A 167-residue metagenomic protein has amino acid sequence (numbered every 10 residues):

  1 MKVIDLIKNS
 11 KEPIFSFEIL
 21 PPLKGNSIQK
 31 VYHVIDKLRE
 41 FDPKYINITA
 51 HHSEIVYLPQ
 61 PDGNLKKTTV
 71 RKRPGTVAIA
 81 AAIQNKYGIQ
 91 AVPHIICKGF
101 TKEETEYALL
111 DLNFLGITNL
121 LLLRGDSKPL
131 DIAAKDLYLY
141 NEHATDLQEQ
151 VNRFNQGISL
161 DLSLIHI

Functional and structural regions predicted by a protein language model:
M1-F17: N-terminal amphipathic alpha-helix/helix-capping segment at the start of soluble metabolic enzymes
K8, I35-E40, A78-Y87, L109-I117: Acidic (Asp/Glu)-rich catalytic clusters
E18, I46, L112: Conserved, mostly hydrophobic/aromatic
N26-Y32, C97-D111: Glycine-rich anion/phosphate-binding loops
K44-P74, S127-D136: Glycine-rich, proline-tolerant flexible connector loops at the mouths of alpha/beta enzymes
P61-V92, Y140-D161: Alpha-helix-loop-beta-strand connector modules within alpha/beta enzyme cores
I165-I167: Conserved small/polar residues in nucleotide/adenosyl-binding loops
